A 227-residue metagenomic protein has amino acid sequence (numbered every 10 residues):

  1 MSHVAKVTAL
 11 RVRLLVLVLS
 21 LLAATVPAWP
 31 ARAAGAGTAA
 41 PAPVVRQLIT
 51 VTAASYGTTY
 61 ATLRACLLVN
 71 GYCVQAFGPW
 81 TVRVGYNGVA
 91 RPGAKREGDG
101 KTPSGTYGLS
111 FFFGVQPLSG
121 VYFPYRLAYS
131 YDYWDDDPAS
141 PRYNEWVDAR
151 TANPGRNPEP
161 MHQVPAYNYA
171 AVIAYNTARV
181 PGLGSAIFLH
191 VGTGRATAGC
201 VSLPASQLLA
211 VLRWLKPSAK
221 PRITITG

Functional and structural regions predicted by a protein language model:
S2-A34: Secretory targeting and sorting signals
S2-H3, R126, I225: Juxtamembrane helix-loop transition sites at the ends of transmembrane segments in multi-pass membrane proteins
A34-T197, L208-P221: Cell wall/extracellular polymer interaction/catalysis modules
C200: Short cysteine clusters
P204: Conserved "landmark" site that anchors the functional core of diverse proteins
P221-G227: Short, low-complexity, Pro/Ser/Thr/Gly-rich segments in the mature regions of secreted, periplasmic
